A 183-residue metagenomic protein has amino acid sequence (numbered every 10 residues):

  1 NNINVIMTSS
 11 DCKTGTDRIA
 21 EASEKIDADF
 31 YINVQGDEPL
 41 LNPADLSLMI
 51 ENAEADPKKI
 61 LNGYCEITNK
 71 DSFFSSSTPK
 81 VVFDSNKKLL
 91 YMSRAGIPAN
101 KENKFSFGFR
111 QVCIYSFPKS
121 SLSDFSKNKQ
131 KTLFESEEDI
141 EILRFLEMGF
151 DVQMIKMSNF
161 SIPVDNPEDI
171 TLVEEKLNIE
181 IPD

Functional and structural regions predicted by a protein language model:
N1-V34, E38-E51: Short phosphate-binding loop-to-helix
N4, K88, D151-Q153: Conserved beta-strand segments of alpha/beta enzyme cores
M7, N33, N62-G63, Y91 (+1 more regions): Structural signal for conserved beta-strand scaffold positions within catalytic alpha/beta enzyme cores
D11-G15, T68-N69, S161-P163: A short acidic, often aromatic-flanked loop/helix-cap motif at beta-alpha or helix-coil junctions that lines enzyme
A28, A55-K58, F150: Short, high-confidence coil segments that cap the C-terminus of an alpha-helix and link into the following beta-strand
N42-K131: Conserved core of the sugar-phosphate nucleotidyltransferase
S106-D183: Conserved alpha/beta core of the MobA/IspD/sugar-nucleotide pyrophosphorylase nucleotidyltransferase superfamily
